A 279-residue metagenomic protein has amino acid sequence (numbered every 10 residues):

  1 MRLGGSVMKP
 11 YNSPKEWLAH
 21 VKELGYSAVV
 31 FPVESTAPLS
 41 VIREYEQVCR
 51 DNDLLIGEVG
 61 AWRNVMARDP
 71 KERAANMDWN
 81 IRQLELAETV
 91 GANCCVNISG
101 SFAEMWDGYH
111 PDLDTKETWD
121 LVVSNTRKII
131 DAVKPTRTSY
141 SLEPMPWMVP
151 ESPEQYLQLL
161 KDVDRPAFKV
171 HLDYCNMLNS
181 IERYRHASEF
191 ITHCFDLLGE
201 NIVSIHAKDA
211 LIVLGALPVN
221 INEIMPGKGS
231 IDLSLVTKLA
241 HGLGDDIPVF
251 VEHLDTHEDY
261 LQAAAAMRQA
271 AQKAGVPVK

Functional and structural regions predicted by a protein language model:
M1-N93, R127, R165, K169 (+1 more regions): N-terminal pre-domain/capping segments
V7-K15, F31-E44, N64-A74, A103 (+4 more regions): Acidic-and-aromatic substrate-binding clefts and catalytic sites of carbohydrate-active enzymes
P14, I42, N76-N80, W119-V122 (+7 more regions): Aromatic/hydrophobic pocket-lining residues that form the small-molecule binding cavity in soluble enzyme cores
V21, V29, C49, N76 (+7 more regions): Conserved, mostly hydrophobic/aromatic
V29, V59, R127-M225, S230 (+1 more regions): Acidic/histidine-rich catalytic cores of soluble enzymes
L39-D51, N80-G91, E154-K161, E189-V203 (+1 more regions): Short amphipathic alpha-helices and their capping/turn segments at secondary-structure boundaries
R50, P70-V170: Active-site acidic/histidine proton-transfer and metal-coordination neighborhood in alpha/beta enzyme cores
P111-W119, V149-P166, I221-V236, E258-G275: Short, electropositive alpha-helical surface patch
